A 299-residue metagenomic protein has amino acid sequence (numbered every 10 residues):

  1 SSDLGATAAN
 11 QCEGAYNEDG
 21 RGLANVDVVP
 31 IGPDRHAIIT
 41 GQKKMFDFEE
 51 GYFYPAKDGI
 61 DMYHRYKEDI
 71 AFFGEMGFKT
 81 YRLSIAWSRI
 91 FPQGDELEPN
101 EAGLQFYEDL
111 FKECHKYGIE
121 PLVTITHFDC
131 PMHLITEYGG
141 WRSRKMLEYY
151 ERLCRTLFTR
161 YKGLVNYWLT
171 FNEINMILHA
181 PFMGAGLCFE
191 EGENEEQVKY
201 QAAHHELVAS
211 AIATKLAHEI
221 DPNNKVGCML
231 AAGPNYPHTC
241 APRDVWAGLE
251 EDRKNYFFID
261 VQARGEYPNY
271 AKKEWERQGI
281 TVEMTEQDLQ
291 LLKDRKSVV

Functional and structural regions predicted by a protein language model:
L4-E50, Q93-D95, L104-S297: Active-site region of glycoside hydrolase catalytic domains
G51-H64, R142-R144: Active-site mouth loops of central-metabolism enzymes
K57-D58, E98-P99, A202: A generic structural signal for short
D58-A71, P92, G103: Internal amphipathic alpha-helical repeat/solenoid segments
R65-A86, D294, V299: Catalytic domains of carbohydrate-active enzymes, especially glycoside hydrolases
I85-P99: Glycine-rich, proline-tolerant flexible connector loops at the mouths of alpha/beta enzymes
